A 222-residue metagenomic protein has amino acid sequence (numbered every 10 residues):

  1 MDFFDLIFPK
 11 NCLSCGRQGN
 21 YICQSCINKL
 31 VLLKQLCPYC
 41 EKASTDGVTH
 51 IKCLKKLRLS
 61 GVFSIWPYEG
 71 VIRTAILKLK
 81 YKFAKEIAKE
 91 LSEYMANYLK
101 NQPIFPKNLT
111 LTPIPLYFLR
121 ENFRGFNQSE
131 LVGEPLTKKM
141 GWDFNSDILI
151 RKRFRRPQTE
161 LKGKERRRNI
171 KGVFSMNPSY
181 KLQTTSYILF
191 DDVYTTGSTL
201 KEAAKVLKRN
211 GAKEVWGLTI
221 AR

Functional and structural regions predicted by a protein language model:
M1-R222: Glycine-rich phosphate/pyrophosphate-handling loop used in enzymes and phosphotransfer proteins
